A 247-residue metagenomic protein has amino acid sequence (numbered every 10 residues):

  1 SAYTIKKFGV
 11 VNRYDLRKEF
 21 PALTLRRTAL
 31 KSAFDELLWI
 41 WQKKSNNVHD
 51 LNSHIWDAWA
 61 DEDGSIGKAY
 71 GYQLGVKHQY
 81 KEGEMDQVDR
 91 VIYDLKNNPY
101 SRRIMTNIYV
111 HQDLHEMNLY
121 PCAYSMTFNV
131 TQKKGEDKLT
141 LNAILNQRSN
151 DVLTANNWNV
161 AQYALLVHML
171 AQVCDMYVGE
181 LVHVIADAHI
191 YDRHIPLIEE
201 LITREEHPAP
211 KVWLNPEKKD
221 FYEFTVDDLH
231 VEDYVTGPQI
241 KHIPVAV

Functional and structural regions predicted by a protein language model:
S1-V247: Terminal, non-catalytic protein-protein interaction segments that mediate quaternary/complex assembly
